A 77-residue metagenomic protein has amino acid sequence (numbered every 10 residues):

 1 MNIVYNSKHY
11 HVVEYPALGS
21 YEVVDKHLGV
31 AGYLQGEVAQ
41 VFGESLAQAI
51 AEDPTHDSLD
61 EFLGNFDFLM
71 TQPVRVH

Functional and structural regions predicted by a protein language model:
M1-H77: Polybasic/polar functional segments that serve as interface/processing modules
